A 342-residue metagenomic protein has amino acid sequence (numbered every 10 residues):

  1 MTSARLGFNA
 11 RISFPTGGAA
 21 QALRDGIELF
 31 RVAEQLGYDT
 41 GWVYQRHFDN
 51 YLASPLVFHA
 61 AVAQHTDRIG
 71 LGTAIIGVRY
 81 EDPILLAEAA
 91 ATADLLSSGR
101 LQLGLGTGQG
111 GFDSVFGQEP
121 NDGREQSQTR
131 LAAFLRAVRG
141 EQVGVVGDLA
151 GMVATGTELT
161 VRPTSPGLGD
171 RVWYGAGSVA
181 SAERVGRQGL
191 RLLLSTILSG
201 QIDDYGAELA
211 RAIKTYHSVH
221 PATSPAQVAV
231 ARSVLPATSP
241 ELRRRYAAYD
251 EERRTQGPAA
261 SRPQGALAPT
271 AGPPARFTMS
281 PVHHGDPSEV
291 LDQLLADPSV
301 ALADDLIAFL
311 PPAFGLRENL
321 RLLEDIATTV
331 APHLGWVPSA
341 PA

Functional and structural regions predicted by a protein language model:
M1-I69: N-terminal beta1-alpha1-beta2 module of alpha/beta enzyme domains
T2-Q21, Y80-V146, L198-G200: Flexible, glycine-rich active-site loops centered on histidine and acidic residues that chelate a metal or position
L6-A10, G41-V43, L71-A74, L101-L105 (+4 more regions): Hydrophobic faces of well-ordered beta-strands that scaffold small-molecule active sites in alpha/beta enzyme cores
N9-R24, I76-I84, P166-A176, F277-P287: Active-site mouth loops of central-metabolism enzymes
A33, G37, Q45, V62 (+5 more regions): Conserved, mostly hydrophobic/aromatic
T40-A61, G77, T196-D203, F309-E318: Glycine-rich, proline-tolerant flexible connector loops at the mouths of alpha/beta enzymes
A53-I76, I326-P338: Alpha-helix-loop-beta-strand connector modules within alpha/beta enzyme cores
R124-V161, I202-A303, A340-P341: An alpha-helical appendage that flanks or caps ligand/catalytic pockets
